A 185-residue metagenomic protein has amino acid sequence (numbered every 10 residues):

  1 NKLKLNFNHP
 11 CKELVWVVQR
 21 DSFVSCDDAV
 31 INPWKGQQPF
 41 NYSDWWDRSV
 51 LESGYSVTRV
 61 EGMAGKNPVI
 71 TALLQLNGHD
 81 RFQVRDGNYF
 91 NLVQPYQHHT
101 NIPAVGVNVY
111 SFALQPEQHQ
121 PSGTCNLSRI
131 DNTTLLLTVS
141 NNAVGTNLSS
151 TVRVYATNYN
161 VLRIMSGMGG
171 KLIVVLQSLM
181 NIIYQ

Functional and structural regions predicted by a protein language model:
N1-Q185: Flexible assembly/topogenesis modules
